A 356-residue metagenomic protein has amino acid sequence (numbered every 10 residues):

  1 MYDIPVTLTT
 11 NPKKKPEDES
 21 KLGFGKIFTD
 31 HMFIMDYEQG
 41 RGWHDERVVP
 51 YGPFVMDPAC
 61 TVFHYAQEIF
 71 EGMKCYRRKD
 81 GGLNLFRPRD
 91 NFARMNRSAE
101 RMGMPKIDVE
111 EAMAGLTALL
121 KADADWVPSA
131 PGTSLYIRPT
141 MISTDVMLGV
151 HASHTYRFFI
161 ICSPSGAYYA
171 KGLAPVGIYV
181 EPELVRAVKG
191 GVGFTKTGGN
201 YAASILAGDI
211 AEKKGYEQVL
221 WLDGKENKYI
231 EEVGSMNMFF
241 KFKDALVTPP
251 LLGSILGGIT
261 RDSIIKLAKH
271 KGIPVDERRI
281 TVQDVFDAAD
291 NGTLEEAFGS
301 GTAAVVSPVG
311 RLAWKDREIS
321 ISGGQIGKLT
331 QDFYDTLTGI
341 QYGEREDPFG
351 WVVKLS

Functional and structural regions predicted by a protein language model:
M1-L119, T140, M147-S356: Helix-start/capping segments and mature chain N-termini
A124: Active-site phosphate/ATP/adenylate-binding loop shared across adenylate-forming ligases
V127-P128, V150: Short boundary motifs at domain starts and secondary-structure transition points
P128-R138, I142: Extended, Lys/Arg-enriched charged tracts that mediate electrostatic binding to polyanionic substrates
